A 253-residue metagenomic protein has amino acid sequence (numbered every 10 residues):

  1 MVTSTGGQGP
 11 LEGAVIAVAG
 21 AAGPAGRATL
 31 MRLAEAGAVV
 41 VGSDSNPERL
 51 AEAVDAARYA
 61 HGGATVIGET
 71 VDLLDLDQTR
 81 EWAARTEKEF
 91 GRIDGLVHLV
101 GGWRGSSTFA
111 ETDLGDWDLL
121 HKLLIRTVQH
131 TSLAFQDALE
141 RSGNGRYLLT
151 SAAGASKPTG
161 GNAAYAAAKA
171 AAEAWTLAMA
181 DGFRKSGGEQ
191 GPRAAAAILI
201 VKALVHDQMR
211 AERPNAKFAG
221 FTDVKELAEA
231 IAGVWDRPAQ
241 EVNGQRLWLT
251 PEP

Functional and structural regions predicted by a protein language model:
S4-V41: Canonical Rossmann dinucleotide-binding motif of NAD(H)/NADP(H)-dependent dehydrogenases/reductases, specifically
A14, G63, R92-I93, L139-A153 (+2 more regions): Active-site loop of short-chain dehydrogenase/reductase
A38-E52: Conserved glycine-rich Rossmann-like NAD(P)H-binding loop of the short-chain dehydrogenase/reductase
R80, G101-D118, D137, G161-A164: Conserved mid-core segment of classical short-chain dehydrogenase/reductases
A84, K88, K122-G143, A180-D181 (+1 more regions): Amphipathic alpha-helical dimer-interface segment in Rossmann-like NAD(P)H-dependent oxidoreductases
A110-Q129, L148, A172: Catalytic Tyr-X3-Lys loop
E140-R141, G145-G191, A203: Catalytic loop of short-chain dehydrogenase/reductase
Q190-A194, I198-I200, H206-D207, P214-P253: C-terminal helical subdomain
